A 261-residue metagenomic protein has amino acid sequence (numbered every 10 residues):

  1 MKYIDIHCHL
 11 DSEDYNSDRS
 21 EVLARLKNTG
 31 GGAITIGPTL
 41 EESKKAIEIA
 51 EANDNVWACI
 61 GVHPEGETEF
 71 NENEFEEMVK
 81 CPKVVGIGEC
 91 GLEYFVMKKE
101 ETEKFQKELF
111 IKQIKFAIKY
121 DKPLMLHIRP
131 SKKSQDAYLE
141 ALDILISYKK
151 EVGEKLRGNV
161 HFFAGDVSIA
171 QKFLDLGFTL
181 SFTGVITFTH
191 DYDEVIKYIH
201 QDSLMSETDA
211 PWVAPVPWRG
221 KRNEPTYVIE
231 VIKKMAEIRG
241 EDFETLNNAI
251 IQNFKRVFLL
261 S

Functional and structural regions predicted by a protein language model:
M1-S261: Mid-domain alpha/beta scaffold segments of enzyme catalytic cores
